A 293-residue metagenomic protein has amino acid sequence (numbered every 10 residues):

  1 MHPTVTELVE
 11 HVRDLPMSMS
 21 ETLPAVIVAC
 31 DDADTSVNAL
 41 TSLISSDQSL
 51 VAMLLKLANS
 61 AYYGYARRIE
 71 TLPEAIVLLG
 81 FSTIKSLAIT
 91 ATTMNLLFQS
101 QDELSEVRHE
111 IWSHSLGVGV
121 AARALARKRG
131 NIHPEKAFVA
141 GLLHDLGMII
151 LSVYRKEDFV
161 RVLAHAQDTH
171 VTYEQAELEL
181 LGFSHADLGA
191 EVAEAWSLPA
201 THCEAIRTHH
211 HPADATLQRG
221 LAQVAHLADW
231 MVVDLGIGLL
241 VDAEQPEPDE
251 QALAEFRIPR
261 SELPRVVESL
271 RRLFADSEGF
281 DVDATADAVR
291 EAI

Functional and structural regions predicted by a protein language model:
M1-E250, D287-A288: Conserved alpha-helical "signature site" that marks functionally important helical segments or helix/loop junctions
M1-L8, E250-I293: Terminal helices and disordered tails flanking the catalytic cores of nucleotide-processing hydrolases
